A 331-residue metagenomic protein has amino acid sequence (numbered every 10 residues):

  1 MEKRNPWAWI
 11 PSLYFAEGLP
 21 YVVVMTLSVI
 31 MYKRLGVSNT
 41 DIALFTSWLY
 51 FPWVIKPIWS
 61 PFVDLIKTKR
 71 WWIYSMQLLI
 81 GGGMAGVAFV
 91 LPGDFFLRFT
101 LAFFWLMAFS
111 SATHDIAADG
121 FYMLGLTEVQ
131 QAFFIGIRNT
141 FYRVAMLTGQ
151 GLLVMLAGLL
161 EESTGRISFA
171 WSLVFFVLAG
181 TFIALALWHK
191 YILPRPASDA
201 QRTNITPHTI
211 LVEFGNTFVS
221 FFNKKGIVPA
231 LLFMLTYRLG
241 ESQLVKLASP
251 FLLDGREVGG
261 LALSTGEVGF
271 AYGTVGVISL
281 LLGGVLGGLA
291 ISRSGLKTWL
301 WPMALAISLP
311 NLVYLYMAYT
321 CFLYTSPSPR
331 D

Functional and structural regions predicted by a protein language model:
M1-R4, V37, A88-F99, T113 (+3 more regions): Intracellular loop-helix junctions on the cytosolic face of multi-pass helical membrane proteins
E2-L49, P229, F233, Y237 (+1 more regions): Helix-loop boundary and gating motifs at the non-cytosolic
S38-W48, E257-V277: Loop-to-transmembrane helix entry
L44-P61, T274-G283: Central cavity-lining transmembrane alpha-helices of secondary-active solute carriers, predominantly the Major
P57-T68, L282-L296: Helix-to-loop junctions at the C-terminal end of transmembrane segments in multipass secondary transporters
L65-Q77, S292-A306: Cytoplasmic membrane-interface "Motif A"-like loop-to-helix N-cap segments of 12-TM Major Facilitator Superfamily
L78-D94, A306-L323: C-terminal ends and interior cores of transmembrane alpha-helices in multi-pass membrane transporters/permeases
Y324-D331: Conserved small/polar residues in nucleotide/adenosyl-binding loops
